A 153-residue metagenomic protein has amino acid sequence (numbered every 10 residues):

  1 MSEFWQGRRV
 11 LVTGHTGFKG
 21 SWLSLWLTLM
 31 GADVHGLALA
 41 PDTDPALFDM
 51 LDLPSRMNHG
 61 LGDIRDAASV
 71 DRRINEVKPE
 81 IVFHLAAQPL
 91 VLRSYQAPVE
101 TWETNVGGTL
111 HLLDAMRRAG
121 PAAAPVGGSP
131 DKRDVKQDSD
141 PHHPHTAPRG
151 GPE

Functional and structural regions predicted by a protein language model:
M1-E153: N-terminal Rossmann-like NAD(P)+-binding domain of SDR-like oxidoreductases, especially those catalyzing
